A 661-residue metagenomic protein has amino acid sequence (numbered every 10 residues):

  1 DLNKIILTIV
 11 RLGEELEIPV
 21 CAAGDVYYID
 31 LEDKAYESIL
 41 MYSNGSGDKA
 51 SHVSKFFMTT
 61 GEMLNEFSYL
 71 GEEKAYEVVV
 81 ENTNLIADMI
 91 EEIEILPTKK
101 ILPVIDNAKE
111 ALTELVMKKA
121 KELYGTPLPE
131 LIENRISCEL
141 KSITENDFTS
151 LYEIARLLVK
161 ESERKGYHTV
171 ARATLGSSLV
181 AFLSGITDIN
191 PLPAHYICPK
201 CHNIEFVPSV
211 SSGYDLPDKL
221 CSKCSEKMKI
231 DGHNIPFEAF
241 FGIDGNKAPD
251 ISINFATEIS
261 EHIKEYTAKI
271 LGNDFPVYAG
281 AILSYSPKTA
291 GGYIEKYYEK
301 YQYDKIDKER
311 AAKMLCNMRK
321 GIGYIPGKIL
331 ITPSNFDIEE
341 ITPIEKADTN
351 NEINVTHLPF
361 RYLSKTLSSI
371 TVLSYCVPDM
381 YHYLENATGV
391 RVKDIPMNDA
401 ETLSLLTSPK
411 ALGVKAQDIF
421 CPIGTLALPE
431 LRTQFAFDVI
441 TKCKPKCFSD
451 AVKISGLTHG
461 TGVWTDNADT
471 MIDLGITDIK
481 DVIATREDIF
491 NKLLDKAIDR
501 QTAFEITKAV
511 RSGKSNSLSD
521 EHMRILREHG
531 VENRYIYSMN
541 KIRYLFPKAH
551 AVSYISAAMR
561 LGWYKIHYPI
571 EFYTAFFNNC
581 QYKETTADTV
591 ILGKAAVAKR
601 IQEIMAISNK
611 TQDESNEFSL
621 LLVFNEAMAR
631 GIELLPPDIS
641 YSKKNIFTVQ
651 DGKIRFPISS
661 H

Functional and structural regions predicted by a protein language model:
D1-P19: Histidine/acidic residue-rich metal-binding segments in metalloenzymes
I5, A75-V78, I259: Soluble or luminal CAZymes and related metallo-dependent hydrolases
I6-V10, V80-A87, K264: Generic structural signal for well-ordered alpha-helices, preferentially at hydrophobic/aromatic core positions
L16, I90, L271-D274: A structural signal for short coil/turn segments at secondary-structure junctions
I18-E32, A171-R172: Short acidic/histidine-rich active-site segments
Y28, I39-Y42, G47, N107-H661: Noncatalytic, beta-rich nucleic-acid-contacting surfaces in large DNA/RNA-processing enzymes
K34-M117: Active-site or pore-adjacent capping/gating segments
